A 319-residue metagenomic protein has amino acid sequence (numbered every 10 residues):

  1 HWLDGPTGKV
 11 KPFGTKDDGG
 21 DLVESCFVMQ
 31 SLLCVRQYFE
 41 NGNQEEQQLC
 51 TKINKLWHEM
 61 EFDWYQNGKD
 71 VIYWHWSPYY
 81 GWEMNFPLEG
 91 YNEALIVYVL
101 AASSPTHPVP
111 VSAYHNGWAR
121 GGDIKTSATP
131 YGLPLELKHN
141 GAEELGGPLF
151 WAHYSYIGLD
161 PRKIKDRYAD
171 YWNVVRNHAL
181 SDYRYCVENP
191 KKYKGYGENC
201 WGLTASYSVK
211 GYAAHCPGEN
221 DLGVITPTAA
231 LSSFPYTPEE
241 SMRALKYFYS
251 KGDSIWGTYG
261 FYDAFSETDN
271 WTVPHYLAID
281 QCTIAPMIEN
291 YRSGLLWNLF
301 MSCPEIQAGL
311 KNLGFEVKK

Functional and structural regions predicted by a protein language model:
H1-K319: Ser/Thr/Asn(+Pro)-rich, low-complexity disordered segments
